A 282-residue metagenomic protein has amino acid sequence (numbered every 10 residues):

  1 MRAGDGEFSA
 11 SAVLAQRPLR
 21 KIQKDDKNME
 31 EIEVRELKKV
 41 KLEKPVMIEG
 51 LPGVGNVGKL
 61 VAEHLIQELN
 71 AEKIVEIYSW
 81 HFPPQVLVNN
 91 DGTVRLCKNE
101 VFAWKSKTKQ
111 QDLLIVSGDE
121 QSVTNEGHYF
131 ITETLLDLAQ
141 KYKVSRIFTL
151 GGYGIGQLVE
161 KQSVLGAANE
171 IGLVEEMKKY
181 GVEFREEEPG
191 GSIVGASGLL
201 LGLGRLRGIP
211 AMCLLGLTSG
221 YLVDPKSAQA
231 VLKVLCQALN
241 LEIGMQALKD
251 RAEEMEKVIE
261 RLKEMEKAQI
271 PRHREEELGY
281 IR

Functional and structural regions predicted by a protein language model:
G4-D5, S9-D26: Short, low-complexity, charge-dense intrinsically disordered segments
M29-E120: N-terminal short beta-loop-beta anion/metal-coordinating cradle
L51-V57, S122, G152-Q157, I193-V194 (+1 more regions): Gly/Ser/Thr-rich loops at beta-strand to alpha-helix junctions that form or flank small-molecule/cofactor-binding
V75, L114-V116, F148, L165 (+1 more regions): Hydrophobic/aromatic beta-strand patches that form the interior of the parallel beta-sheet core in alpha/beta enzyme
E120-N125, E187: Surface-exposed cleft-lining segments at the edges of enzyme active sites
V123-G172: Internal, conserved structured core segments that host functional sites
G156-A238, Y280: Catalytic cores of processing enzymes, dominated by hydrolases/peptidases, characterized by acidic/His-rich
P210-R282: Extended, histidine- and acidic-residue-enriched regions that form the cofactor-binding/catalytic faces
